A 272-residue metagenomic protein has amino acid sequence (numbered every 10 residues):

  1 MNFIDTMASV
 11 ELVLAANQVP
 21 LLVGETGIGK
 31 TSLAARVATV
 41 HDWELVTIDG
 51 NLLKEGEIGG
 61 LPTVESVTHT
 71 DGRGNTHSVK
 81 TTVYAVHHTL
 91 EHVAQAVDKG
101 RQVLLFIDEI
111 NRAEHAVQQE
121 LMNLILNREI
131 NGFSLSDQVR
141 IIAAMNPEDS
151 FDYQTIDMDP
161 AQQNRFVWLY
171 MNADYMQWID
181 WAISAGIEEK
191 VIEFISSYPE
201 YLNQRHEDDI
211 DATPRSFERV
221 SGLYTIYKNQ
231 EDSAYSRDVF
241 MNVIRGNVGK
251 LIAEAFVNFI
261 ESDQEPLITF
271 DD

Functional and structural regions predicted by a protein language model:
M1-L105, I110-D272: C-terminal regulatory/interaction module of P-loop NTP-utilizing enzymes
